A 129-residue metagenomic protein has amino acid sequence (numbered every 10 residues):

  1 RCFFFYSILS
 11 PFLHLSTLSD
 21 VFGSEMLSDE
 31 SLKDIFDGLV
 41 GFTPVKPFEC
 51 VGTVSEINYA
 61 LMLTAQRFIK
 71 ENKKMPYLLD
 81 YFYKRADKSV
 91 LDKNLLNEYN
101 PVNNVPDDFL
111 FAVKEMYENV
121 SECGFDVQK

Functional and structural regions predicted by a protein language model:
R1-A112, C123-V127: Nucleotide-activated chemistry modules centered on ATP-dependent adenylation/adenylyltransferase
E115-S121: A broadly tuned "polar low-complexity/structure-edge" signature
